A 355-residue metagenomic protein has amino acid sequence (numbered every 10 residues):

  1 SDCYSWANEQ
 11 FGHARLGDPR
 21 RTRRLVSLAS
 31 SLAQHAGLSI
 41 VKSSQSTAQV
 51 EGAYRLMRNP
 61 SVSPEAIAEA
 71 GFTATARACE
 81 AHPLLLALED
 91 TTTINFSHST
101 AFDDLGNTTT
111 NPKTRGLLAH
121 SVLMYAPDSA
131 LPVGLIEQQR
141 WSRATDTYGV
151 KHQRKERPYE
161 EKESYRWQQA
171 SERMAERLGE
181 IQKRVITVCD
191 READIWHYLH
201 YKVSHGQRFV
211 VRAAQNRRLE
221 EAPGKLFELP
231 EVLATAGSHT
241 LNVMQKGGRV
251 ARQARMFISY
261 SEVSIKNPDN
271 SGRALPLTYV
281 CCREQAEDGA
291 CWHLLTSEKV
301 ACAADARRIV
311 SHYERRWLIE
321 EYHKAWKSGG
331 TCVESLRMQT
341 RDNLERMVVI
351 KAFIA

Functional and structural regions predicted by a protein language model:
S1-D103, N111-L118, L123-A355: Single, function-defining residue in the core of a domain
N107: Amphipathic hydrophobic-ligand
